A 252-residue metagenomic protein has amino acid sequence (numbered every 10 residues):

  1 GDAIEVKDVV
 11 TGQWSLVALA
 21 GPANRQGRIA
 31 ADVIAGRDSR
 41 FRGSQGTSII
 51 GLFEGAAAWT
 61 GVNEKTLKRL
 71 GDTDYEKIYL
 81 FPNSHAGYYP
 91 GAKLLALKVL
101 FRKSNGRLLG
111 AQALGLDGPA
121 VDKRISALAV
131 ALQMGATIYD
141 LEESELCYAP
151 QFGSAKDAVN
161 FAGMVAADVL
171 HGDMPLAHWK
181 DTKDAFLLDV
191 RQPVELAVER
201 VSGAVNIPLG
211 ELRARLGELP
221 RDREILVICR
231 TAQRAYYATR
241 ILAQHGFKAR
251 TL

Functional and structural regions predicted by a protein language model:
D2-A3, A232: Active-site metal-binding loops of divalent metal-dependent hydrolases
A3-P119, P150-A185: Mid-to-C-terminal Rossmann-like scaffold of FAD/NAD(P)H-dependent oxidoreductases
D72, A136, G246-K248: Short phosphate-binding/catalytic loops that engage adenosine nucleotides
Y75-K77, L187, A204-N206, A249-T251: Conserved beta-strand scaffold positions in the cores of enzyme catalytic domains, especially in NTP/NDP-utilizing
D117-T137: A short, polar/charged loop-to-alpha-helix boundary motif
I138-E143: Catalytic P-loop NTP-binding/switch module of NTPases
D173-R221, L226-I228: C-terminal accessory/binding modules appended to enzymatic or scaffolding proteins
R213-L252: Catalytic cysteine-centered active loop of the rhodanese-like fold, especially the PTP/DSP P-loop
